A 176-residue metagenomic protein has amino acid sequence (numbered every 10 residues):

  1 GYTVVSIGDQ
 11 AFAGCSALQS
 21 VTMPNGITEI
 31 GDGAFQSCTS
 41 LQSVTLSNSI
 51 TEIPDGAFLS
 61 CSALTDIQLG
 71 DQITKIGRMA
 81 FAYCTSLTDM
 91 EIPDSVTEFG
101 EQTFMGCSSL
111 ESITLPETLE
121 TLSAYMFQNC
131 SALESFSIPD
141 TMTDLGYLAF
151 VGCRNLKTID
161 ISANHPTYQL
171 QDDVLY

Functional and structural regions predicted by a protein language model:
G1-S6, S16-E29, T39-E52, S62-K75 (+4 more regions): Structural signature of tandem-repeat unit edges
G8-A13, G31-Q36, P54-L59, G77-A82 (+3 more regions): Consensus positions within tandem repeat domains that build extended binding/scaffold surfaces
A80, T103, Q169-Y176: Extracellular, surface-exposed repeat architectures
